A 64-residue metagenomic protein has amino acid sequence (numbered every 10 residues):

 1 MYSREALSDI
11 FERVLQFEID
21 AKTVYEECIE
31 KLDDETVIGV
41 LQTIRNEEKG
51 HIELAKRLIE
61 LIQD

Functional and structural regions predicted by a protein language model:
M1-D64: Non-heme di-metal
